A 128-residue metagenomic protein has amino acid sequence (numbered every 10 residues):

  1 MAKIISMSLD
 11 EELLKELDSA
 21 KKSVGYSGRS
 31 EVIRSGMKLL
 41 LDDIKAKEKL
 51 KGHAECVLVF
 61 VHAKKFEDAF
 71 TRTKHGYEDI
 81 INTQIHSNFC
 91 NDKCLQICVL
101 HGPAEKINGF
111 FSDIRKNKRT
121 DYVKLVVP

Functional and structural regions predicted by a protein language model:
M1-K3: Extreme N-terminal segment that seeds HTH/winged-HTH DNA-binding domains in transcriptional regulators
I5-L9, L17, S27-K38: Short amphipathic alpha-helical segments
E12, M37, F66-D68: Internal alpha/beta domain cores that form substrate/cofactor-binding pockets in large enzymes and binding proteins
V24, A46, C90-D92: Amphipathic alpha-helical hairpins
D42-L50: Short, charge-rich, low-complexity interaction segments located in flexible loops at or near secondary-structure
A54-P128: Short, solvent-exposed charged binding patches
